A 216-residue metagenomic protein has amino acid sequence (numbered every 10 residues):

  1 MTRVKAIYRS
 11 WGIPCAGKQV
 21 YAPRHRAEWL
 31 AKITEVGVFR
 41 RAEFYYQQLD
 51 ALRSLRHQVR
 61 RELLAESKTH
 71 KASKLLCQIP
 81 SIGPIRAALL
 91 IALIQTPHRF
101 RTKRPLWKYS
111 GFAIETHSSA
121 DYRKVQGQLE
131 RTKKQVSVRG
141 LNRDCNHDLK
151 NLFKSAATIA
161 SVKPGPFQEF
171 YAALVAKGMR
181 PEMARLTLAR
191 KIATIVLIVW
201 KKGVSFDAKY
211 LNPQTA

Functional and structural regions predicted by a protein language model:
M1-L75: Glycine-rich, often acidic, oxyanion-interacting loops/wings at catalytic, nucleic-acid, or phospho-protein interfaces
M1-V4, V59, Q95-R99, I159-P166 (+1 more regions): Short helix-capping/linker segments at secondary-structure and domain boundaries
T2-K5, E43-Y46, D50, I85-A88 (+4 more regions): Non-catalytic, well-ordered alpha-helical scaffold segments
T2-R9, G17-A22, L63, S119-Y122 (+3 more regions): Short coil/turn segments at secondary-structure boundaries
I13, G17-A31, H98, S110 (+3 more regions): HhH-family (HhH-GPD) DNA N-glycosylase catalytic core used in base-excision repair
L75-Q78, P84, L89-K177, P181 (+1 more regions): Phosphate-backbone recognition surface of nucleic-acid-processing proteins
A176-A216: Basic, amphipathic alpha-helical segments enriched in Lys/Arg and hydrophobic/aromatic residues
